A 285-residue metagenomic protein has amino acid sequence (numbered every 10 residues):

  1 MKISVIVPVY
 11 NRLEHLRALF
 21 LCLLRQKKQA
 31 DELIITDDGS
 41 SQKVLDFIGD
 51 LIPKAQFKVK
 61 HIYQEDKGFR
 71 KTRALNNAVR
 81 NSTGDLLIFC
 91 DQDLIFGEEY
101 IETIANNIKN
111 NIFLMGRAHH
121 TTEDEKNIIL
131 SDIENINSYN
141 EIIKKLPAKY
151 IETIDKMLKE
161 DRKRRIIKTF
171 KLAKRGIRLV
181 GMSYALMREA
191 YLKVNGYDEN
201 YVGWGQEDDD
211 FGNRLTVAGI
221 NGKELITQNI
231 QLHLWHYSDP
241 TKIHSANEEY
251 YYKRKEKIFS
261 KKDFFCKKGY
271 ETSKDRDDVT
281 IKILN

Functional and structural regions predicted by a protein language model:
K2-S4, E32, D210: Cell-envelope/extracellular polymer assembly enzymes that use nucleotide-activated donors
L21-A30: Short, acidic, metal-binding catalytic loop of nucleotide-sugar glycosyltransferases
A30-S40, K60-Q64: Short beta-strand/loop segment that forms part of the nucleotide-sugar
D37-I48, L94: A conserved acidic beta->alpha catalytic loop
E65-S82: Glycine-rich, basic loop-to-helix element that forms the pyrophosphate-binding segment of sugar-nucleotide handling
L87: Short aromatic/hydrophobic "clamp" motif used to bind/position activated sugar donors
E99-K149: Conserved donor NDP-sugar-binding/catalytic core segment of glycosyltransferases
R178-N195, V202-N221, I226-T227: A short, conserved alpha-helix in the catalytic core of glycosyltransferases
